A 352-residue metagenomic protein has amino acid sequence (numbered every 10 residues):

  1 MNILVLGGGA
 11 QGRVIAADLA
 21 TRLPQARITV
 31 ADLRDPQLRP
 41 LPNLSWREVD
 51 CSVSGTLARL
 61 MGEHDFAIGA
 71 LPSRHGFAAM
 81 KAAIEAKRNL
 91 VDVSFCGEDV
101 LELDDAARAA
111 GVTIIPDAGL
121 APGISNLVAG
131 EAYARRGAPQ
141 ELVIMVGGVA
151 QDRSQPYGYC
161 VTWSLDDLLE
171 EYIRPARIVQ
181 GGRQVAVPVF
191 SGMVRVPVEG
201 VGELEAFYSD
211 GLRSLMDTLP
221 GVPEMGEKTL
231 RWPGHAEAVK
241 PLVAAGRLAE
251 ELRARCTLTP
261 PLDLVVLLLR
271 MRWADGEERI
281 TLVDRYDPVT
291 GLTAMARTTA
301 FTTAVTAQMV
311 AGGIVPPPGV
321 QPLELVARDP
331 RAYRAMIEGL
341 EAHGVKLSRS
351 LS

Functional and structural regions predicted by a protein language model:
I3-G7: Conserved N-terminal Rossmann-fold NAD(P)-binding element of oxidoreductases
Q11: Hydrophobic/small residue at the entry helix of a nucleotide-binding pocket
L33-Q37, G97: Helix N-cap at the beta1-alpha1 junction of Rossmann-like dinucleotide-binding domains, i.e., the first residues
P42-V53: Rossmann-fold cofactor-recognition segment
C51-E63: Conserved Rossmann-fold cofactor-binding substructure of NAD(P)-dependent oxidoreductases
F66-E85, C96-V100: Beta-loop-alpha module in the N-terminal Rossmann-like domain of NAD(P)-dependent dehydrogenases, especially those
V93-P116: Rossmann-fold NAD(P)-binding glycine/threonine-rich loop
R135-S352: C-terminal catalytic/substrate-binding lobe primarily of soluble NAD(P)-dependent oxidoreductases
